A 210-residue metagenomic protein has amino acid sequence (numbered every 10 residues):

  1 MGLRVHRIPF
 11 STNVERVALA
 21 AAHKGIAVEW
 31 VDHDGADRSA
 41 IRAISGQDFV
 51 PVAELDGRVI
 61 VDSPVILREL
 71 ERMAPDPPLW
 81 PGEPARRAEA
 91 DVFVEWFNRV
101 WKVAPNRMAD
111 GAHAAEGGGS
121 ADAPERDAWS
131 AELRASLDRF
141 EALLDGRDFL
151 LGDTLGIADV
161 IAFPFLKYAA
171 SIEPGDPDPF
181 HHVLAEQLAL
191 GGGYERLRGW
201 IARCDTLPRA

Functional and structural regions predicted by a protein language model:
M1-S130, R134-L137, E141, D148: GST-like domain detector, emphasizing the conserved glutathione-binding G-site in the N-terminal thioredoxin-like
F97-A202: GST-like fold's C-terminal all-alpha helical module
R203-T206, A210: Charged phosphate-binding loop/patch that engages nucleotide di/tri-phosphates or the phosphate backbone of nucleic
